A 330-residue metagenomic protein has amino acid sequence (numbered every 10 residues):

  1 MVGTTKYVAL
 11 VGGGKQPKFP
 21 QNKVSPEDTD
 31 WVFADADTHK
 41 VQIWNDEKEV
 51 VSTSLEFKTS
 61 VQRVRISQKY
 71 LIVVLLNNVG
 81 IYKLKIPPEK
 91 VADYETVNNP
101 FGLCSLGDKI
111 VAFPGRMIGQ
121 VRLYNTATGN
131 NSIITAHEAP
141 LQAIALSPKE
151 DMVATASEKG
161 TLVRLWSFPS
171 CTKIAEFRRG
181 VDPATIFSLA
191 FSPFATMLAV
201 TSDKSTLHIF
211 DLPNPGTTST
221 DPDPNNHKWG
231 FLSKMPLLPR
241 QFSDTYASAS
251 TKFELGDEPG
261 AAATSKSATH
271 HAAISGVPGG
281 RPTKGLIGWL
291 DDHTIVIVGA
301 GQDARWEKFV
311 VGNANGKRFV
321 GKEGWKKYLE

Functional and structural regions predicted by a protein language model:
M1-T4, G13-Q21, T38, E95-N99 (+1 more regions): Terminal intrinsically disordered, low-complexity extensions flanking WD-repeat/beta-propeller proteins
T4, V51, S60, P100 (+7 more regions): WD40/WD-repeat beta-propeller blade-loop signature
T4-T5, Q68-Y70, G107-D108, E150 (+2 more regions): Conserved loop/turn motif of beta-propeller repeat scaffolds
V8, L71, V111, V153 (+2 more regions): Hydrophobic beta-strand positions that form the internal "hydrophobic ladder" of WD40/Gbeta-like beta-propeller blades
Q16-Q42, N78-K83, I118-R122, T161-R164 (+2 more regions): Structural motif
Q42-V50, I81-E95, P114-L141, E158-A175 (+1 more regions): Per-blade loop-tip surfaces of WD-repeat and WD-like beta-propellers in eukaryotic adaptors/scaffolds
K48-L106: Asp-box/WD-like beta-propeller blade repeats and closely related beta-sheet repeat scaffolds
T59-R65, E95-K109, G119, A139-L146 (+3 more regions): Canonical WD40 repeat/beta-propeller blade segments in eukaryotic WD-repeat proteins
